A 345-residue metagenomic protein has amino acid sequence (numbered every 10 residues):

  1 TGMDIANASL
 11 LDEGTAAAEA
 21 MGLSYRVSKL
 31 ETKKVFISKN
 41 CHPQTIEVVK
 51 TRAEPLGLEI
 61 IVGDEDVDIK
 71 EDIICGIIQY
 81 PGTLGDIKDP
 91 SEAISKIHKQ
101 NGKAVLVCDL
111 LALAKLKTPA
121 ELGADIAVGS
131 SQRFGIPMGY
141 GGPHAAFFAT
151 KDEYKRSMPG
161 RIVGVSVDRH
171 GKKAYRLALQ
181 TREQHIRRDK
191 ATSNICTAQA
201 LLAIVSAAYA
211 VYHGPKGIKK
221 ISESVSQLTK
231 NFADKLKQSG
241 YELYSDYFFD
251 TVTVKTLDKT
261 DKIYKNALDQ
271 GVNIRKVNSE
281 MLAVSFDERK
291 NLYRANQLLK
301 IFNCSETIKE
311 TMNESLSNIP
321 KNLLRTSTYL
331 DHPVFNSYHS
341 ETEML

Functional and structural regions predicted by a protein language model:
T1-A18: Short loop-beta-helix segment that forms the pyridoxal 5′-phosphate
G2-I5, K29-K34, I74, K96-G102 (+3 more regions): Short, surface-exposed connector motifs at secondary-structure boundaries
T15-A174, L236, T253-V254, K265: Conserved PLP-enzyme active-site core in the AAT-like
S28-E31, I73, I126-G129, T181-R188 (+4 more regions): Short acidic (Asp/Glu) and glycine-rich catalytic loops that position anionic groups and cofactors
E59-G63, Y244, R275: General small-molecule cofactor/ligand-binding pocket signal
F134-K235, S239, Y244-D246: Active-site C-terminal subdomain of aminotransferase-like
S226, S239-L268, F286-R289: Conserved PLP-binding catalytic core of the aspartate aminotransferase-like
K259-N266, N273-L345: PLP-dependent enzyme catalytic core of the Aspartate aminotransferase-like
